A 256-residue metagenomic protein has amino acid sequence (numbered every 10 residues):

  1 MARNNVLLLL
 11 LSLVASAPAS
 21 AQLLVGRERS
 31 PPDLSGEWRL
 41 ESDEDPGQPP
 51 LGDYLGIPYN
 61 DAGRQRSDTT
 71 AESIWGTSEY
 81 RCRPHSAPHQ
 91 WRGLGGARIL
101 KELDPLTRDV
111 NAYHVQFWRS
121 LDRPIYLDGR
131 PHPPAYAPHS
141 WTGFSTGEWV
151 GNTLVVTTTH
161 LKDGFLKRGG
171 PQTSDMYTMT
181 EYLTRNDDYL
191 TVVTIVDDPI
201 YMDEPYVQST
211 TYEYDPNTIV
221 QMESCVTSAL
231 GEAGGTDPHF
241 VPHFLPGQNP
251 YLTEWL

Functional and structural regions predicted by a protein language model:
M1-L7: Bacterial N-terminal signal peptides that target proteins for export
L8-S16: Bacterial N-terminal signal peptides
A17-A21: Sec/Tat signal peptide C-region and signal peptidase I cleavage site
Q22-L256: PEST-like low-complexity, intrinsically disordered acidic/proline/serine-rich tracts that flank trafficking/processing
